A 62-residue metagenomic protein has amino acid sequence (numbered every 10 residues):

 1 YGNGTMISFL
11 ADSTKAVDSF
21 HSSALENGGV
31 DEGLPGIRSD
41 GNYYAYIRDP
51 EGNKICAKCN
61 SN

Functional and structural regions predicted by a protein language model:
G2-M6: Short, solvent-exposed beta-strand edge segments and adjacent coil->beta transition regions
I7-P50: Vicinal oxygen chelate
S39-D40, N60-N62: A short acidic/small-residue loop/turn micro-motif
K54: Glycine-rich acetyl-CoA-binding "A-motif" of GNAT/NAT acetyltransferases
